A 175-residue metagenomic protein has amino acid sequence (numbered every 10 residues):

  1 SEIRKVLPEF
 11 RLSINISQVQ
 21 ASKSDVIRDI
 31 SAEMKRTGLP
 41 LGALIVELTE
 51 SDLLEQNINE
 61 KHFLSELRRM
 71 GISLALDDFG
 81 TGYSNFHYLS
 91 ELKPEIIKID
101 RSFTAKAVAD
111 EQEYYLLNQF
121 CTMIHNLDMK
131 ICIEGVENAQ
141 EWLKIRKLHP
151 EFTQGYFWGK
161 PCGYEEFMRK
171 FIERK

Functional and structural regions predicted by a protein language model:
S1-I16, A32-A43, M70, H125-L127: Helix C-cap/alpha-to-beta connector motif
S17-S24, A43-N57, M70-K175: EAL-family c-di-GMP phosphodiesterase catalytic domain
I30-R36, H62-M70, Q119: Catalytic-core regions built around general acid/base machinery
